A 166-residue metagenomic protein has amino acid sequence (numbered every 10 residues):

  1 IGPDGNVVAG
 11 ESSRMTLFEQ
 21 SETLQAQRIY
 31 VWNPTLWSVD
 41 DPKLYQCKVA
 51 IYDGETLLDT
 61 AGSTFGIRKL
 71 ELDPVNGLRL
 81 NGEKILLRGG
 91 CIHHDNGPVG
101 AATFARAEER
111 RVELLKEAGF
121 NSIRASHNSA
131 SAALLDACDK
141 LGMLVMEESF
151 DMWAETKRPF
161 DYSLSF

Functional and structural regions predicted by a protein language model:
I1-V145: Secreted/periplasmic carbohydrate-active enzymes, especially glycoside hydrolases
R88-H93, M146-F166: Aromatic- and acidic-residue-enriched carbohydrate-binding clefts of CAZyme catalytic domains
